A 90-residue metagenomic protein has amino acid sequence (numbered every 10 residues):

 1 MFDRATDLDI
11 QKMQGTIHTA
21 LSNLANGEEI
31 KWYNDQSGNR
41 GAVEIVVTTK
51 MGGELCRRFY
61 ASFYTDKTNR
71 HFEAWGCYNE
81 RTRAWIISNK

Functional and structural regions predicted by a protein language model:
M1-D35: N-terminal trafficking/processing presequences and adjacent post-cleavage segments of proteins routed to secretion
W32-Y33, I45, R58-Y64: Short beta-strand segments that buttress and anchor functional surface loops
Q36-G38, K67-N69: Glycine-centered tight beta-turn/hairpin loop motif at sheet-sheet or coil-to-beta transitions
R40-K50: Short amphipathic beta-strand and strand-loop transition segments with alternating hydrophobic
A42, C56-F59, N69-A74: Short, surface-exposed coil-to-beta transition loops
M51-E54, Y78-T82: Short, solvent-exposed coil/turn segments at beta-strand boundaries
Y64-T68, A74-R81: Short, exposed beta-strand-loop hairpins at the edges of beta-sheets in extracellular/periplasmic proteins
E80-K90: Short beta-strand edge/turn micro-motifs at domain boundaries
